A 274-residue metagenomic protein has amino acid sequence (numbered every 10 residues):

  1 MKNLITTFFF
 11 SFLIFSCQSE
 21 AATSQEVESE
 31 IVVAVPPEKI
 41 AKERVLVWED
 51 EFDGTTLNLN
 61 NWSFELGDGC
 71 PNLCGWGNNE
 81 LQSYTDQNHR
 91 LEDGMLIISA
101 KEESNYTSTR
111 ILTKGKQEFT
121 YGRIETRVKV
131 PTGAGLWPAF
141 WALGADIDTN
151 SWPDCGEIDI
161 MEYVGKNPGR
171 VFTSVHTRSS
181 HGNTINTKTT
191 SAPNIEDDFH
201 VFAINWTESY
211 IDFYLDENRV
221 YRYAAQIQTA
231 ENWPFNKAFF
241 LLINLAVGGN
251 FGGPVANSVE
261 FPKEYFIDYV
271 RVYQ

Functional and structural regions predicted by a protein language model:
K2-F8: Sec-dependent signal peptide recognition, specifically the positively charged N-region followed immediately by
S11-F12: Repetitive helical segments and hydrophobic/amphipathic motifs
F15-S16: C-terminal motif of bacterial Sec signal peptides marking the signal peptidase cleavage site
A21-Q274: GH16 jelly-roll
